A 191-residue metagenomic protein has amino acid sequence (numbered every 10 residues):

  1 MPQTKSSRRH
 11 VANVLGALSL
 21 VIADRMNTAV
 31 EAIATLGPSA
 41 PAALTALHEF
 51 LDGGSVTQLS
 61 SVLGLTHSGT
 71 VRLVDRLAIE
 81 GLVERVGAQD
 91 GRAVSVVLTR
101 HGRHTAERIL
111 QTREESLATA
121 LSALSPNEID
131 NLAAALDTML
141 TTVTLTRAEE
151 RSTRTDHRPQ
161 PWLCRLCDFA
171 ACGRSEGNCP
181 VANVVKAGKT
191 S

Functional and structural regions predicted by a protein language model:
M1-A34: N-terminal leader segment of winged-helix/HTH proteins
S7, V11, L18, L36-A42 (+2 more regions): N-terminal positioning helix adjacent to the helix-turn-helix/winged-helix DNA-binding module
L18, I22-V30, L63, T105 (+3 more regions): Alpha-helical linker/hinge and terminal dimerization helices associated with HTH transcriptional regulators
D24-S68, E80, C179: N-terminal helix-turn-helix DNA-binding core of bacterial DNA-binding proteins
D75-D130: Charged, amphipathic alpha-helical coiled-coil/dimerization segments
D130, A134-S191: C-terminal regulatory/oligomerization modules of transcriptional regulators
